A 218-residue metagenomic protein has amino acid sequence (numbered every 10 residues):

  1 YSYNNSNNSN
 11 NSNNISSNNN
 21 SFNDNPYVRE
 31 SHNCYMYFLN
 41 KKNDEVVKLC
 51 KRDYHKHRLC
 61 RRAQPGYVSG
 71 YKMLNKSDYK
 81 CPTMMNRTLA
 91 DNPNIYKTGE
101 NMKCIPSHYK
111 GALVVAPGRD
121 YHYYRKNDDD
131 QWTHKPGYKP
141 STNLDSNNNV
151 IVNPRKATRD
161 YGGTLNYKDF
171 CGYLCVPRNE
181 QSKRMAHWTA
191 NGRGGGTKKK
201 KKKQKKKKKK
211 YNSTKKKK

Functional and structural regions predicted by a protein language model:
Y1-N20, N191-K218: Compositionally biased low-complexity segments enriched in polar/charged residues
N4, N14-I95: Cysteine-nucleophile protease catalytic domains, especially the papain-like/related folds used in DUB/UBL proteases
Y96-I105: Short acidic low-complexity segments
P106-L113: Short, hydrophobic/aromatic-rich segments at coil-to-beta transitions
K110, H122, C171: Residue-level detector of short, conserved catalytic/binding motifs and their immediate flanks
V114-R119, N127, P177-N179: Short, flexible beta-strand-to-coil junctions
Y121-S146: Catalytic Cys-His active-site segments of thiol-dependent hydrolases/isopeptidases
V152-T189: C-terminal partner/receptor-binding element of secreted or periplasmic proteins
